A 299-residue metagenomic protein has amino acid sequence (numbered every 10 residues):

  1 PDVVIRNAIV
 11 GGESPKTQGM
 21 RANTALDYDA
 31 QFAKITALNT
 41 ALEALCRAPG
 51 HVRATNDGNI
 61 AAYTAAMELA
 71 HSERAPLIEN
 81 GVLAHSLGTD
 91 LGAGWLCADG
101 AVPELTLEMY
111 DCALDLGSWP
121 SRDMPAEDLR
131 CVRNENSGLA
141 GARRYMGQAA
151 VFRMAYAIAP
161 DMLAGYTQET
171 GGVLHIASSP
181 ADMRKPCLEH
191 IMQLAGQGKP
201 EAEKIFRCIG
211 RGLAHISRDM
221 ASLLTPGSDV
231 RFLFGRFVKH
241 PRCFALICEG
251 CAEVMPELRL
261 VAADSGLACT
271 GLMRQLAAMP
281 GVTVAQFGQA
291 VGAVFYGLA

Functional and structural regions predicted by a protein language model:
P1-G81, L107, L114-M124, D128 (+2 more regions): Glycine-rich phosphate-binding loop and adjoining helix at the ATP-binding site of ATP-dependent phosphoryl-transfer
D2, G88-L91, G235-F237: Glycine-rich beta-alpha junction loops
V3, L213, R231-L233: Buried hydrophobic side chains on well-structured beta-strands
D29-A30, T40-R53, E68-Q197, E201 (+1 more regions): Glycine/GP-enriched mid-protein hinge/lid loop-to-helix segment characteristic of carbohydrate kinases
G50-A54, A214, L260-A262, R274-V282: Generic structural signal for residues in well-ordered beta-strands
H190-G196, V230-V238: A short beta-alpha structural unit
K204-G227, Y296: Phosphate/ATP-binding catalytic cores across multiple sugar-kinase/actin-like superfamilies, primarily ASKHA
A278-A299: Acidic, glycine/GT-rich loop-and beta-edge segments that sit at the periphery of enzyme/chaperone cores
